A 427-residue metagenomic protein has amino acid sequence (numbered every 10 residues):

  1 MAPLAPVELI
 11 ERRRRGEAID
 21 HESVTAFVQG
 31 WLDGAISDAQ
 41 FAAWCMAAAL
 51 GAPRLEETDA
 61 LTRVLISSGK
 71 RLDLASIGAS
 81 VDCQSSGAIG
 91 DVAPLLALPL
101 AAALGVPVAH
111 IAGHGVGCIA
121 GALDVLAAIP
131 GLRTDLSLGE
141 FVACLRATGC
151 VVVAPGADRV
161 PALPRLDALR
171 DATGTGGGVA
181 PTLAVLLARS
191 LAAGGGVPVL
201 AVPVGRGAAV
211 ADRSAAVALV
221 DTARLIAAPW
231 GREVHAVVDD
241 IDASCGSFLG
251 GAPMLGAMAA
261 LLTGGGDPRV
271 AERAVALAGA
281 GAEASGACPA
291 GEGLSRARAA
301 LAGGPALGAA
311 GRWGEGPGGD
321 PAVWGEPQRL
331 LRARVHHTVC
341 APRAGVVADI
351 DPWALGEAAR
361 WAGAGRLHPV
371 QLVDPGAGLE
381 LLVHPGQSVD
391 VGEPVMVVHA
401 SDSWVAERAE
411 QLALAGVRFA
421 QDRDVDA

Functional and structural regions predicted by a protein language model:
M1-G90, A103, A128, G311-G316 (+1 more regions): Acidic, glycine/proline-rich low-complexity segments that act as flexible tails and inter-domain linkers
L4-E8, D20-H21, W31, L72 (+5 more regions): Well-ordered secondary-structure scaffolds
C45-A49, V125, A162-A172, A201-A211 (+1 more regions): Active-site-proximal beta-alpha loop/turn segments in soluble metabolic enzymes
L50, L95-V108, A128, R189-G194 (+2 more regions): Alpha-helix C-terminal capping segments
A79-A102, V106-A120: Glycine/serine-rich anion-binding loops at beta->alpha junctions that coordinate negatively charged ligand groups
I111, L145, V153-G156, L186 (+2 more regions): Short beta-strand segments
V125-V151, D221-A227, G231: A glycine-rich helix N-cap at a beta->alpha junction
R146-A193: Phosphate/diphosphate-binding glycine-rich loops and adjacent basic-rich segments that engage nucleotide
